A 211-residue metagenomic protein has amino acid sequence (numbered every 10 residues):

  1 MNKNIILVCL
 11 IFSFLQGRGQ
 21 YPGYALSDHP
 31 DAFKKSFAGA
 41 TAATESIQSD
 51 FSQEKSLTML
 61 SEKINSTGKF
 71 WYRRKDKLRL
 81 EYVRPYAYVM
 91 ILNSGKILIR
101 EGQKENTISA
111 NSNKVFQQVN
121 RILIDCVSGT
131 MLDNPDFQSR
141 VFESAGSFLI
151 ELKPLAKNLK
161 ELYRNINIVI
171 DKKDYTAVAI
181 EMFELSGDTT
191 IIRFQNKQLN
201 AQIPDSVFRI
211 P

Functional and structural regions predicted by a protein language model:
M1-N4: Positively charged n-region of N-terminal signal peptides that target proteins for export
C9-R18: Hydrophobic h-region of N-terminal signal peptides that target proteins for export in Gram-negative bacteria
R18-S52, S56-S61, S206-P211: N-terminal leader/targeting segments and the immediate start of mature chains
G19, I108, L132-P211: Gly/Pro-enriched, hydrophobic low-complexity segments that function as extracytoplasmic propeptides/linkers
T41, Q118-M131: Short, solvent-exposed helix-to-loop capping segments enriched in aromatics
F51, L78-Y82, I97-R100, I150-L152 (+1 more regions): Short hydrophobic/aromatic-rich beta-strand segments that constitute the beta-sheet cores of beta-sandwich/beta-barrel
T67-K69, R79, A87-V89, Q138-R140 (+1 more regions): Short, surface-exposed charged micro-motifs
K69-Q118, T190: An acidic-aromatic
